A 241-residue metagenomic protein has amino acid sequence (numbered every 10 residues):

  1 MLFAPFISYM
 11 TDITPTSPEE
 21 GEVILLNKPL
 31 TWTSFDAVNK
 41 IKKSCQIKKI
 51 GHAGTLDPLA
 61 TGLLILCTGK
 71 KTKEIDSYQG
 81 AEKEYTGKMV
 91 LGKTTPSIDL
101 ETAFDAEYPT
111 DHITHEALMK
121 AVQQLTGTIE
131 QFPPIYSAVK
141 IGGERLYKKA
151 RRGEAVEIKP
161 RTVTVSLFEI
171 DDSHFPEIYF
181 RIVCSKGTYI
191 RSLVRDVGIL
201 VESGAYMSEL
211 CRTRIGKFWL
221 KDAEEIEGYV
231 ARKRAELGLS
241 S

Functional and structural regions predicted by a protein language model:
L2-S241: Catalytic/RNA-binding core of pseudouridine synthases
